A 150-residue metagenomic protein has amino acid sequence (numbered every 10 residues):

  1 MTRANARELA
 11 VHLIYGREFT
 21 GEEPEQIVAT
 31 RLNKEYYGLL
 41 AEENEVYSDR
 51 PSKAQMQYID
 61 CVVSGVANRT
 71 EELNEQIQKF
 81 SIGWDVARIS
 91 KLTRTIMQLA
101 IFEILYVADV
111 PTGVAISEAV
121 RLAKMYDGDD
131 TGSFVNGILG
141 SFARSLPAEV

Functional and structural regions predicted by a protein language model:
M1-G132, N136-V150: N-terminal interaction/assembly modules
